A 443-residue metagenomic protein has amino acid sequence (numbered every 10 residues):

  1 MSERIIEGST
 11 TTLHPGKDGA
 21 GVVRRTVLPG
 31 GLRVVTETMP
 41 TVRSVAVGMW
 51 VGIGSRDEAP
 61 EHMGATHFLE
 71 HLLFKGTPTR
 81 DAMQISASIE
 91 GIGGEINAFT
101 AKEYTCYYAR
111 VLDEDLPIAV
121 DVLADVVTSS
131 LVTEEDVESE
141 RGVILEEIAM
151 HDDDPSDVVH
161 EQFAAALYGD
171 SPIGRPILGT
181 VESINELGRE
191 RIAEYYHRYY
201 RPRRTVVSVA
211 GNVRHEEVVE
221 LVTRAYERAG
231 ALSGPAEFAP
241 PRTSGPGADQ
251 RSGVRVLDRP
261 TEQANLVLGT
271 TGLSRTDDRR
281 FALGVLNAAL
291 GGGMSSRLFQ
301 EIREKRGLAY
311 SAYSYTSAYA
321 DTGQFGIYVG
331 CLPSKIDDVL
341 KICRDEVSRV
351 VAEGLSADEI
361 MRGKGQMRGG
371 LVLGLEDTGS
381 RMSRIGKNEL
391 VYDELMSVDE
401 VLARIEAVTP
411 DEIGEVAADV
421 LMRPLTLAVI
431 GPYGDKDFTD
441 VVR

Functional and structural regions predicted by a protein language model:
M1-P15, V206-S208, R368-R443: C-terminal regions of mature proteins
S2-G19, R24, L167-G169, I173-E182 (+3 more regions): An aromatic/glycine/proline-enriched structural segment found at the starts of mature extracellular/organellar domains
S2-I6, H151-R203, V222, G374-A407: Scaffold signal of the M16-like zinc-metallopeptidase fold and its non-catalytic homologs
T41, A46-R110, G292-L308, Y319: M16/MPP (pitrilysin/insulinase) zinc-metallopeptidase core fold and M16-derived inactive scaffolds
P60, L73-D157, R189, Y195-R201: Active-site-adjacent, His/Asp/Glu-enriched structural segments that form or flank metal-binding and acid/base networks
G76-T79, R110-V143, Y313, S317-G374 (+1 more regions): M16/insulysin-pitrilysin zinc metalloprotease superfamily fold
L145-V159, G245, L257, E304-K305 (+3 more regions): Short acidic/His-enriched helical or mixed secondary-structure segments at domain edges of catalytic enzymes and some
V267-G272, L290-P333: A structural supersecondary motif
